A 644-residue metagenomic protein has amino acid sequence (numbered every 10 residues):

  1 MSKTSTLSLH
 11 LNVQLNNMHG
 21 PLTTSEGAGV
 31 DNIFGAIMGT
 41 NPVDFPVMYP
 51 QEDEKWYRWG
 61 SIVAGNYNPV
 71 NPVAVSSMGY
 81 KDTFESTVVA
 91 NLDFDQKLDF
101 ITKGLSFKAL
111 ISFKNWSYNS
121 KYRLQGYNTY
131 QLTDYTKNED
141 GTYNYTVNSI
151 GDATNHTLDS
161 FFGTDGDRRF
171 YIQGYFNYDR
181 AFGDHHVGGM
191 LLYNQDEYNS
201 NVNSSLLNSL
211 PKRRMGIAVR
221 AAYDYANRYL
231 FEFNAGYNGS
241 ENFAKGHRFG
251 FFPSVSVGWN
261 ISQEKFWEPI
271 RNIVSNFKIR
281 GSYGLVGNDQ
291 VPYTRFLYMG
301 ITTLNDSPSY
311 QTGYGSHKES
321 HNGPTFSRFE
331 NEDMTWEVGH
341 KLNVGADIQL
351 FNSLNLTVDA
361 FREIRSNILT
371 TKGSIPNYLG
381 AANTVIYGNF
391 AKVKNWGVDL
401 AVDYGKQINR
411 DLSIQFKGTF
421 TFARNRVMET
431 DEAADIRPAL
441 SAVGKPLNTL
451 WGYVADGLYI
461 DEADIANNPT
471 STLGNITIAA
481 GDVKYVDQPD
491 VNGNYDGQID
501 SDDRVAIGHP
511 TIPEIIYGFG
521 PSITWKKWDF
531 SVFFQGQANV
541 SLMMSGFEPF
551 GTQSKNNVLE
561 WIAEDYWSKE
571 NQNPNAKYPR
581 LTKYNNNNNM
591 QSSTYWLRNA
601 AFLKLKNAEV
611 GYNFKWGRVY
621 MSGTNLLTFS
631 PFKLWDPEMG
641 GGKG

Functional and structural regions predicted by a protein language model:
M1-N68, K81-E85, Y118, D165-R168 (+5 more regions): Flexible loop and strand-edge segments within Gram-negative outer membrane beta-barrel domains
T4, G20-L22, F84, K97-F107 (+11 more regions): Short loop/turn motifs that connect adjacent beta-strands in outer-membrane beta-barrel proteins
V13-N17, V89, I111-N119, Y193-N201 (+10 more regions): Transmembrane beta-strands of outer-membrane beta-barrel pores
T23, R295, T302-T303, S307 (+3 more regions): Conserved small-residue
T24-F34, R123-T133, G141-T142, S205-R213 (+6 more regions): Flexible, surface-exposed loop regions and adjacent strand-edge segments of Gram-negative outer-membrane beta-barrel
D44-E52, R123-E232, S240-A244: Outer-membrane beta-barrel transmembrane domain signature of Gram-negative proteins, especially the mid-to-C-terminal
V73, A480, Q537-R618, G623-T624 (+1 more regions): Extracytoplasmic gating/loop element in the C-terminal half of outer-membrane beta-barrel translocons and assembly
V202, E268-V338, N355, D359-V393 (+1 more regions): Solvent-exposed loop/turn elements at secondary-structure boundaries
